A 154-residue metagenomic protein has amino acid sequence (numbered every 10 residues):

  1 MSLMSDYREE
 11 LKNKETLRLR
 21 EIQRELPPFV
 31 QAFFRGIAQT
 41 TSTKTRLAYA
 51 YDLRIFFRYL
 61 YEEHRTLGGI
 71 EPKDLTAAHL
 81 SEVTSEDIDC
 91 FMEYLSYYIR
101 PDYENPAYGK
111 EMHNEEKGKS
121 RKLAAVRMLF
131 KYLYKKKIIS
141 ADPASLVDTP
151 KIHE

Functional and structural regions predicted by a protein language model:
M1-L47, E62: N-terminal DNA-binding module of tyrosine recombinases/phage integrases
V30-K44, R54-E154: N-terminal core-binding DNA-recognition domain of tyrosine recombinases/integrases
